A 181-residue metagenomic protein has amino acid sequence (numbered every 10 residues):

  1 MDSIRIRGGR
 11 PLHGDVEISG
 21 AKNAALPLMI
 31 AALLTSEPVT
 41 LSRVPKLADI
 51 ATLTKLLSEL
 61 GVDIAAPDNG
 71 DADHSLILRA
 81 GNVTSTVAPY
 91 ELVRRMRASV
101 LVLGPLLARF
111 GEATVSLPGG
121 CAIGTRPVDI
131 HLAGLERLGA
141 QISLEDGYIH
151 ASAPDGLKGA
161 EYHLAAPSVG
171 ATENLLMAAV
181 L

Functional and structural regions predicted by a protein language model:
M1-L181: Structural preference for solvent-exposed beta-strand-turn elements and adjacent flexible terminal/loop segments within
